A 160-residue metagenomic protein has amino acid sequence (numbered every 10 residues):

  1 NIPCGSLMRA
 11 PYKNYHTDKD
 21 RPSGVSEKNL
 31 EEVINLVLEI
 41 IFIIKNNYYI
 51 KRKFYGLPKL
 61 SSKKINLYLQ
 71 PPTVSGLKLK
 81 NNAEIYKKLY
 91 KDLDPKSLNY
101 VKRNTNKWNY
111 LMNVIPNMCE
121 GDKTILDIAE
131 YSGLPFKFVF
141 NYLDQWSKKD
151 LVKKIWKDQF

Functional and structural regions predicted by a protein language model:
N1-F160: Secretory-pathway/membrane protein signature
